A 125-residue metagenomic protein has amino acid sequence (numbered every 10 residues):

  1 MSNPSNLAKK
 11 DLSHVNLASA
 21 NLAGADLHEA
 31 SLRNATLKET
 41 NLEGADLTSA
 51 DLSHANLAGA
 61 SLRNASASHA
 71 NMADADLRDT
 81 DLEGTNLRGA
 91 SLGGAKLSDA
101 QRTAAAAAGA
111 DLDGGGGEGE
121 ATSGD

Functional and structural regions predicted by a protein language model:
M1-D125: Tandem repeat scaffolds
